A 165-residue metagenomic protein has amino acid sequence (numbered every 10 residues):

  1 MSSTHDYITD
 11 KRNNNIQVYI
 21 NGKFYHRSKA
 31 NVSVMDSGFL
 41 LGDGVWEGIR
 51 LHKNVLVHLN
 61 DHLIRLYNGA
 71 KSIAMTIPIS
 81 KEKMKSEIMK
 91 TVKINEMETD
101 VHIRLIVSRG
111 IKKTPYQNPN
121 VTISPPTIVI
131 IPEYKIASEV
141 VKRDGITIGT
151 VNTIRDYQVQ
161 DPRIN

Functional and structural regions predicted by a protein language model:
M1-K90, I94, S108, Y116-N165: Helix-start/capping segments and mature chain N-termini
I94-D100: Short secondary-structure junctions
D100-V107: ATP-grasp fold ATP-binding core
